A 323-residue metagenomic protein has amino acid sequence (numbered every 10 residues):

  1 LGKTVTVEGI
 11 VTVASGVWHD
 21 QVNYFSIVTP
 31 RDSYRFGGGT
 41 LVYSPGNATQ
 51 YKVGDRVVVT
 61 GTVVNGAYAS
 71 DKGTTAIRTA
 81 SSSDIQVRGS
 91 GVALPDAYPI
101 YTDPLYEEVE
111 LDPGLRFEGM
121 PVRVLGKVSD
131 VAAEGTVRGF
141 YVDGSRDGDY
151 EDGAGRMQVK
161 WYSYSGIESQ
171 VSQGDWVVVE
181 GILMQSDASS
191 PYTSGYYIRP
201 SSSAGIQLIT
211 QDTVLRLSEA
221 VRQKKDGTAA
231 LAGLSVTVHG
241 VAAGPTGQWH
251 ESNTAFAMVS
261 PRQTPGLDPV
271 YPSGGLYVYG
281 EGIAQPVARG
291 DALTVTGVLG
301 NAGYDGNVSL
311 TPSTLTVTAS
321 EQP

Functional and structural regions predicted by a protein language model:
L1-P323: OB-fold single-stranded nucleic acid-binding module
